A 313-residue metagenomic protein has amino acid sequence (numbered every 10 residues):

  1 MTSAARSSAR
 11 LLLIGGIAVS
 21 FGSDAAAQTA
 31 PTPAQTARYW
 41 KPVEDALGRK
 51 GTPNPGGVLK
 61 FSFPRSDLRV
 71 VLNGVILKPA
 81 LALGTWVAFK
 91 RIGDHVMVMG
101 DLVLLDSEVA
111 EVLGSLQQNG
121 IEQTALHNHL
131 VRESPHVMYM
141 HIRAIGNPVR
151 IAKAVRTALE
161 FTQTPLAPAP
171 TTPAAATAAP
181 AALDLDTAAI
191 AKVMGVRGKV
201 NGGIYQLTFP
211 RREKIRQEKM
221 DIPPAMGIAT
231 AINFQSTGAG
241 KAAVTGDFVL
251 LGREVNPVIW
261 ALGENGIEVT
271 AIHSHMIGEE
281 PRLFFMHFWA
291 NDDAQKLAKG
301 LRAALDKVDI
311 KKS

Functional and structural regions predicted by a protein language model:
M1-S7: N-terminal secretory signal peptides that target proteins for export/translocation
R10-S20: Bacterial N-terminal signal peptides
G22-T29, A34: Boundary at the C-terminal end of the N-terminal hydrophobic targeting segment
A34-S66, V70-L72, A189-V200: Mature N-terminal segment immediately following signal peptide/propeptide cleavage in secreted/periplasmic
L72-A88, Q123-L126, E213-G238, I272: Intrinsic, low-complexity N-terminal interaction/targeting segments
L77-A80, D106-R132, P224-G227, G252-I277: Extended intrinsically disordered, low-complexity coil regions enriched in Ser, Thr, Gly, Ala and often Pro
R91-M99, T237-T245: Acidic/histidine-rich, surface-exposed loop or edge segments in extracytoplasmic proteins
L104-T124, S134-A176, P180, A290-K311: Hydrophobic, ordered structural segments
